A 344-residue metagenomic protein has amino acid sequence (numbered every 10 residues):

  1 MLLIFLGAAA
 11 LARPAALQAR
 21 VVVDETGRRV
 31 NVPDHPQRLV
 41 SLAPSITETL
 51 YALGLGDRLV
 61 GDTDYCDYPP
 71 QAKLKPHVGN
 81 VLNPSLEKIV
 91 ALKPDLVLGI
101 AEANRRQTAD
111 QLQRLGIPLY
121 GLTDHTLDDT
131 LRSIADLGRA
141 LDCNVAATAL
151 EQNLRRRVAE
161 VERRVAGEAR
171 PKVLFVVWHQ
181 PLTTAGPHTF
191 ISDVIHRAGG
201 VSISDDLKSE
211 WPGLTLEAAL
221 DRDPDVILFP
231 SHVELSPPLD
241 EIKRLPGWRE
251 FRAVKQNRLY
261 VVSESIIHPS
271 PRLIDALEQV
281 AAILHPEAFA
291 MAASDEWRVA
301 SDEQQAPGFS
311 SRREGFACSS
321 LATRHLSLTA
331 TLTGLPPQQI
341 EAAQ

Functional and structural regions predicted by a protein language model:
M1-A10: Bacterial N-terminal signal peptides
A12-A16, A293-L328: Short, basic, low-complexity termini and linkers enriched in Ser/Thr/Gly/Pro that act as targeting/leader peptides
R20, Q37-A103, T108, I203 (+1 more regions): A short, structured surface patch at a secondary-structure boundary
V22, R28-R29, L96, R106-T183 (+3 more regions): Extracytoplasmic substrate-binding proteins
A43, A101-E102, V177, L207 (+3 more regions): Short secondary-structure boundary segments
T63, H188-W211, S231, Y260: His/Asp/Glu-enriched short active-site or ligand-binding loop at hydrolase and phosphoryl-transfer sites
L86-K93, L115, L214-D223: Short helices/loops that flank or line small-molecule/ion binding pockets
A103-R114, V226-R244: A ligand-binding cleft/hinge motif common to bilobed small-molecule-binding domains
